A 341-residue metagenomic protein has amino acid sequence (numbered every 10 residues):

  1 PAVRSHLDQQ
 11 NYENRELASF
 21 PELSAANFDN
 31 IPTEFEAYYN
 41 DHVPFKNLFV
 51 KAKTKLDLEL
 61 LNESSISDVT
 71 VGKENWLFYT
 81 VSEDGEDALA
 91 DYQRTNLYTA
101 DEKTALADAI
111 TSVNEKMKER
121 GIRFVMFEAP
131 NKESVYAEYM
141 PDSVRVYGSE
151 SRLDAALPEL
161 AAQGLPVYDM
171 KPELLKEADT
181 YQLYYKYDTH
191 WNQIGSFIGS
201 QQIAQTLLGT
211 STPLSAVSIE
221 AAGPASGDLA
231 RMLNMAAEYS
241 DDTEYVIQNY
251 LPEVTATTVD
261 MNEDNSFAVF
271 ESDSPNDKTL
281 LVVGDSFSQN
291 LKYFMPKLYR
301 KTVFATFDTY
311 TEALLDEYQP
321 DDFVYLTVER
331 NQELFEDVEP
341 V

Functional and structural regions predicted by a protein language model:
P1-V341: Extracellular glycan-modifying ectodomains
